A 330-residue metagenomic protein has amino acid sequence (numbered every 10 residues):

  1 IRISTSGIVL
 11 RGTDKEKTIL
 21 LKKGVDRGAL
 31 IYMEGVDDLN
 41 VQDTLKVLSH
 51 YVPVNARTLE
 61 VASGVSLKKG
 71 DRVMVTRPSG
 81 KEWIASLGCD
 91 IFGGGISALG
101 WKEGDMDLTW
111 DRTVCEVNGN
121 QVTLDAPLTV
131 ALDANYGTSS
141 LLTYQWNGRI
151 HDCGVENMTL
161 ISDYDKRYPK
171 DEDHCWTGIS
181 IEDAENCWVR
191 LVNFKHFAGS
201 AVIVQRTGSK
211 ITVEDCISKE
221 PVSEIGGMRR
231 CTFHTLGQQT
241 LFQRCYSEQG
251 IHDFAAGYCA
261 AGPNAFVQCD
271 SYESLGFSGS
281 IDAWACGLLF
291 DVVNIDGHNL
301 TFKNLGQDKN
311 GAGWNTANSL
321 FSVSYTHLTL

Functional and structural regions predicted by a protein language model:
G7, G12-E16, H151-S162, E185-H196 (+6 more regions): Right-handed parallel beta-helix
I8-A56, A62-S63, T123-S139, G154-P169 (+1 more regions): Right-handed parallel beta-helix/beta-spiral solenoid domain characteristic of secreted/periplasmic
V25-L39, A56, N135-Q145, P169-S180 (+5 more regions): Extracellular beta-strand/beta-solenoid scaffold signature
V36-V52, L87-T109, N135-N147: Surface-exposed acidic, glycine/proline-enriched linker/cap segments that occur as 15-30-residue helix-coil
A62-Q121: Ser/Thr/Gly-rich low-complexity blocks that favor extended beta-strand/coil architectures
L67-K81, V130-C153: Extended Gly/Ser/Thr-rich low-complexity repeat segments, especially those forming or decorating extracellular
T326-L330: Conserved small/polar residues in nucleotide/adenosyl-binding loops
